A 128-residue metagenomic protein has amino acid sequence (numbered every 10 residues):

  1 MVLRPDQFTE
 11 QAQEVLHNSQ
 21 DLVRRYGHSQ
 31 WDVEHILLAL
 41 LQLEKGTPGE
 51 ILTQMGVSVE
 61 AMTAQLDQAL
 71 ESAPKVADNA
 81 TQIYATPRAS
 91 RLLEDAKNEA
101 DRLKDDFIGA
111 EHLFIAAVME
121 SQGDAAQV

Functional and structural regions predicted by a protein language model:
M1-V128: Histone-fold recognition with a strong bias for associated Lys/Arg-rich disordered tails
